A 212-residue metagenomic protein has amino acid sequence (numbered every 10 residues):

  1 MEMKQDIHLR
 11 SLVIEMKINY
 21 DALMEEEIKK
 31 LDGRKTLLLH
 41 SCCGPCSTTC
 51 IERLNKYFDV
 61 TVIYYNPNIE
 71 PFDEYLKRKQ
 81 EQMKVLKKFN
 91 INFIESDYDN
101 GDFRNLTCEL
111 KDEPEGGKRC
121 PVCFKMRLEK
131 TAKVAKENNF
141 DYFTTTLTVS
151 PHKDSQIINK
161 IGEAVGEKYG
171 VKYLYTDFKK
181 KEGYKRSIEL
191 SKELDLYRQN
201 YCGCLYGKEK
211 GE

Functional and structural regions predicted by a protein language model:
E2, V13-E212: Nucleotide-activated chemistry modules centered on ATP-dependent adenylation/adenylyltransferase
D6-H8: Intrinsic-disorder-associated, low-complexity terminal segments enriched in Asp/Asn/His/Tyr and depleted of Lys/Arg
